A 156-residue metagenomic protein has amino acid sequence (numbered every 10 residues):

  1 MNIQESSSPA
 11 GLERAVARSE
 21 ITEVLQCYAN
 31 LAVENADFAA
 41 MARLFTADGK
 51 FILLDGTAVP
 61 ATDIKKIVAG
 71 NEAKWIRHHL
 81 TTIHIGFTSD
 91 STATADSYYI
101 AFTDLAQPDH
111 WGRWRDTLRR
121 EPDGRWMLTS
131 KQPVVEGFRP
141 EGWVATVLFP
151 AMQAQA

Functional and structural regions predicted by a protein language model:
M1-D37, R43, A47: Short, low-complexity N-terminal intrinsically disordered segments enriched in polar/charged residues
N2, T94, W111-V147: Short beta-strand edge/turn micro-motifs at domain boundaries
E20-I21, A36, F87-D90, T146-A156: Flexible low-complexity loop/turn motifs enriched in small/helix-breaking residues
C27, D63-K66, R113: Alpha-helical elements of Rossmann-like donor-binding domains used by nucleotide-donor carbohydrate transfer enzymes
D37-Y98: A solvent-exposed, acidic/Ser-Thr-rich amphipathic alpha-helical stretch
F45, Y99-A101, Q132-V135: Short beta-strand segments enriched in hydrophobic/aromatic residues within well-folded beta-rich domains
A73, F102-D109, F138: Short, cysteine-centered beta-strand-loop-beta hairpins and adjacent loop/turn segments enriched in charged/polar
H79, P108, G112: Exposed loop/turn and edge beta-strand positions of beta-sandwich/beta-sheet ligand-binding modules
